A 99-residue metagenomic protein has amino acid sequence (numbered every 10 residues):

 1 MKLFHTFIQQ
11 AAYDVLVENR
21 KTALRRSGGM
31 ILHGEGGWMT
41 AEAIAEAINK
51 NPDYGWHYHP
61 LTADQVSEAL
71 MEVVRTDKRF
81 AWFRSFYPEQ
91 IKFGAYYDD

Functional and structural regions predicted by a protein language model:
K2-E42, A47, N51-G55, Q65: Positively charged, polyanion-binding regions of nucleic-acid-associated proteins
L3-A11, T22, Y54-D99: Charged low-complexity interaction tracts in eukaryotic proteins
